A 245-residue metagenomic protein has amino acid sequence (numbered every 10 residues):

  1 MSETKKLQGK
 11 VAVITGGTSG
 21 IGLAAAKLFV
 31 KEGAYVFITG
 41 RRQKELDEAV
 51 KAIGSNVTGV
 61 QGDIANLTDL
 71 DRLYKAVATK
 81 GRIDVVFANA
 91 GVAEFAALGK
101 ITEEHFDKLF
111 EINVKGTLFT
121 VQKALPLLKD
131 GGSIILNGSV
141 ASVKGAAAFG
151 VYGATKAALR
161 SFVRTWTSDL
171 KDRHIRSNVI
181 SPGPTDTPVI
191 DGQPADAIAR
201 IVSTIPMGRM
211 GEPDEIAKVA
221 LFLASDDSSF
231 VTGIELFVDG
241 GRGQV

Functional and structural regions predicted by a protein language model:
S2-E3, Q8, K144, L221 (+1 more regions): Short C-terminal tail/terminal secondary-structure segment of NAD(P)H-dependent dehydrogenase/reductase domains
V11, T18-S19: Conserved glycine-rich cofactor-binding loop
A97-L98, T102-F110, I190, I201: Substrate-binding pocket helix/loop in short-chain dehydrogenase/reductase
V121, T155, V163: Active-site helix of classical SDR
P126-L127, S168-D172, S229: Alpha-helical segment proximal to the catalytic Tyr-Lys
S139: Residue(s) in the substrate-gating loop at a strand-loop-helix junction that position the organic substrate next
V179, R200-D227, V231, V238-G240: C-terminal helical subdomain
